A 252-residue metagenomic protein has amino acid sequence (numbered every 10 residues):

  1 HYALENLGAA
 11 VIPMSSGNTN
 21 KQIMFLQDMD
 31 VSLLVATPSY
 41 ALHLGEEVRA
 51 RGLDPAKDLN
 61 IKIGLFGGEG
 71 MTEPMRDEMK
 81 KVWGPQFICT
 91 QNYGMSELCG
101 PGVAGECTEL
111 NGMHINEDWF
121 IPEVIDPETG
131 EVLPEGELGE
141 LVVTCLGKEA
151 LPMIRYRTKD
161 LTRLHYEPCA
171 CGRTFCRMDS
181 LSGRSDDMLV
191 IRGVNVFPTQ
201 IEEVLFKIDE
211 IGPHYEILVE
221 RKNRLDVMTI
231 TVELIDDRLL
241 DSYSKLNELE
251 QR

Functional and structural regions predicted by a protein language model:
H1-N6: Hydrophobic alpha-helical segments in the ANL/AMP-binding
L7-R252: Active-site glycine/GP-rich loop and adjacent strand/helix microenvironment that borders small-molecule binding pockets
